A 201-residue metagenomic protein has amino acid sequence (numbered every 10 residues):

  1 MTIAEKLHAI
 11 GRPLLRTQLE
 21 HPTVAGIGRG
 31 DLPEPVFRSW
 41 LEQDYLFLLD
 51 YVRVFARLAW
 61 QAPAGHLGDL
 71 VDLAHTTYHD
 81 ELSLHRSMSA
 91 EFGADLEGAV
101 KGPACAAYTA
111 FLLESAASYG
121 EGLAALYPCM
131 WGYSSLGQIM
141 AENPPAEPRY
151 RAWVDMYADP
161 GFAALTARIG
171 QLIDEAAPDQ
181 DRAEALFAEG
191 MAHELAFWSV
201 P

Functional and structural regions predicted by a protein language model:
M1-E5, A9: Basic/polar N-terminal segments that are highly enriched at the extreme N-terminus, encompassing both cleavable
H8-L32, Y51, A167-E175: Short alpha-helical hairpin
R12-Q18, D31-Q61, D80, A124-S134 (+1 more regions): Alpha-helical bundle segments that constitute or directly flank the non-heme di-iron/ferroxidase center
E42, G65-G161, A192: Active-site-proximal alpha-helical scaffolds that flank and shape metal-associated catalytic sites
A59-L67, A177-E184: Structural helix-adjacent loops and short alpha-helical linkers that scaffold large soluble proteins
A164-F187: Long amphipathic all-alpha helical oligomerization modules
E184-P201: Acidic, carboxylate-rich catalytic segments that either coordinate divalent cations
